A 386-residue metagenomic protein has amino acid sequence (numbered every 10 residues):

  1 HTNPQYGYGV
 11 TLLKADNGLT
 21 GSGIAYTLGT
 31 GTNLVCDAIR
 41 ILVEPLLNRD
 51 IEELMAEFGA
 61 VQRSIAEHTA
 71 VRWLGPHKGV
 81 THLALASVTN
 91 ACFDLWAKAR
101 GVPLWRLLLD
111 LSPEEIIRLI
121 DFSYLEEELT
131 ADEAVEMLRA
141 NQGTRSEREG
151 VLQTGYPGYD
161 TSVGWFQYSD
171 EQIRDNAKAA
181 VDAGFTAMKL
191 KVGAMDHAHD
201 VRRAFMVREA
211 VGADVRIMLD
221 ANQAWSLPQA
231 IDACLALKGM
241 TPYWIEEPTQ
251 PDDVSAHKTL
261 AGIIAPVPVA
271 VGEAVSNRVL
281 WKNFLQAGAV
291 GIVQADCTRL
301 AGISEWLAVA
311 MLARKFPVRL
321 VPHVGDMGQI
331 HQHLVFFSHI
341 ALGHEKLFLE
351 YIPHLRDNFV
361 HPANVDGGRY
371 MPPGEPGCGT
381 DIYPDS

Functional and structural regions predicted by a protein language model:
H1-I217, N222-I231, L235-G239, F359-S386: N-terminal capping/lid subdomain adjacent to the active-site entrance of alpha/beta enzymes
G21, P157-V163, T186-L190, V215-A221 (+5 more regions): Hydrophobic faces of well-ordered beta-strands that scaffold small-molecule active sites in alpha/beta enzyme cores
L28, F166, G193, N222-Q223 (+4 more regions): Short beta->alpha junction loops/turns
V135-R139, Q250, P353: Intrinsically disordered, low-complexity segments enriched in glycine/proline and serine/threonine
D170-E171, A194-A210, W225-A230, P248-G262 (+2 more regions): Active-site-adjacent beta->alpha loops and helix N-cap segments on the catalytic face of soluble alpha/beta enzymes
L235, T241, D252-D381: Shared catalytic-loop signature of beta/alpha-barrel
